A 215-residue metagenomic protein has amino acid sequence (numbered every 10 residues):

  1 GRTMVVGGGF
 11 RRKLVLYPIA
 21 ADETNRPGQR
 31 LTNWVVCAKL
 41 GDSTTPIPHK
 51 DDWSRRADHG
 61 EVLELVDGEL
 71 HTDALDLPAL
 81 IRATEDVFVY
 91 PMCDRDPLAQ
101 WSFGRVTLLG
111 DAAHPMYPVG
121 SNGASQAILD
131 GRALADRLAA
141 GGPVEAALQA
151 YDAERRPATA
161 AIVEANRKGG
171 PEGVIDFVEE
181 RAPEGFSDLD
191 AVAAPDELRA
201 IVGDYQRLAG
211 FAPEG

Functional and structural regions predicted by a protein language model:
G1-G215: FAD-dependent flavoprotein oxygenase/oxidase catalytic domain
